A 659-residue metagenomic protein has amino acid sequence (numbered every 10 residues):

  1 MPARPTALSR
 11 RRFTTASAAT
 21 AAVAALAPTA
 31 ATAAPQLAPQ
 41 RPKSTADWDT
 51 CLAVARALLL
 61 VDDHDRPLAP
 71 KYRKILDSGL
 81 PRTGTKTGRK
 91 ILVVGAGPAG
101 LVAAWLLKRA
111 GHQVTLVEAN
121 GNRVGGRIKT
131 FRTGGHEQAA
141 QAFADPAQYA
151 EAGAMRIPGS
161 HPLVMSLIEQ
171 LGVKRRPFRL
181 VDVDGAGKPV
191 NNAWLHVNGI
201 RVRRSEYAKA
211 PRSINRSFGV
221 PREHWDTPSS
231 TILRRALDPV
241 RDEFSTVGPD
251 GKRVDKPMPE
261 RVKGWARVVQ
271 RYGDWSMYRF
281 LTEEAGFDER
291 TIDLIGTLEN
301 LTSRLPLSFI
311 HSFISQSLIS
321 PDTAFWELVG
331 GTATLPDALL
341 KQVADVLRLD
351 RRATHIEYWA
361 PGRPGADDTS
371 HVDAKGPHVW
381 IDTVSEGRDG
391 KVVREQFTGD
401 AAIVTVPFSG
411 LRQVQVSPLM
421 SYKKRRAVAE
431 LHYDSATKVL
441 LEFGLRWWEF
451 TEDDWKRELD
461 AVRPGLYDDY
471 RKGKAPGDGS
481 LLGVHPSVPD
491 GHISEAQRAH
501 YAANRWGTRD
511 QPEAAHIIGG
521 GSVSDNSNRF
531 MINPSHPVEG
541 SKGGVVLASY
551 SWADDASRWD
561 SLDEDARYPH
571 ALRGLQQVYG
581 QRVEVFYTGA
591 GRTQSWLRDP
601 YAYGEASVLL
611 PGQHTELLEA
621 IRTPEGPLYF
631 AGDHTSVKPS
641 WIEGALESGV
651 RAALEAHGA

Functional and structural regions predicted by a protein language model:
P2-T6, R12-A34: N-terminal export signals
A34-S78, A110, H378, V414 (+1 more regions): Conserved flavin/dinucleotide-binding core of flavoenzymes
R41-T45, C51, A150, E169-Q170 (+1 more regions): Mobile amphipathic helical/loop "lid" adjacent to a hydrophobic cofactor/ligand pocket
G79-P239: N-terminal glycine-rich phosphate/pyrophosphate-binding loop and immediately adjacent elements
P239-W380, S385-R388, Q415, A436 (+1 more regions): Active-site/ligand-binding neighborhood in enzyme catalytic cores
G390-A401: Core beta-strand elements of the Rossmann-like FAD/NAD(P) dinucleotide-binding domain in flavoenzyme oxidoreductases
V404-S421: Flavin (primarily FAD) binding-site architecture
K424-T451: Central beta-strand plus flanking loop segment that forms part of the substrate or channel wall within the catalytic
